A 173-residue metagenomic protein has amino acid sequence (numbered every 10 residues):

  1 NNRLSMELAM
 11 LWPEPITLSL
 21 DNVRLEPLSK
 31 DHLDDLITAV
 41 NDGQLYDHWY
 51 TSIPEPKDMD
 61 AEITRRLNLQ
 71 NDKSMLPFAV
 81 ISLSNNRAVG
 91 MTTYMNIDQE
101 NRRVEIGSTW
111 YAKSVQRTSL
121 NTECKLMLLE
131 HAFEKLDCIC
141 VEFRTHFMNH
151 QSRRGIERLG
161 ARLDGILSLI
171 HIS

Functional and structural regions predicted by a protein language model:
L4-A61: A short, well-structured alpha-helix characteristic of acyl/acetyltransferase catalytic modules
H48-S84, V89-N101, T109: A conserved beta-strand-loop-helix scaffold within acyl/acetyltransferase catalytic domains
I81, G107-S119: A short, internal acetyl-CoA/4′-phosphopantetheine-binding micro-motif in the GNAT/acyltransferase core
I97-G107, Q116, D137-I139: A conserved beta-turn-beta hairpin within the catalytic core of GNAT-like acetyltransferases that forms part
R117-H131, R154: Conserved acetyl-CoA-binding loop-helix of GNAT-fold acetyltransferases
E134-R144: Conserved GNAT acetyl-CoA-binding A-motif
N149-G165: Conserved active-site alpha-helix within GNAT-family acetyltransferase domains
H171-I172: Conserved small/polar residues in nucleotide/adenosyl-binding loops
